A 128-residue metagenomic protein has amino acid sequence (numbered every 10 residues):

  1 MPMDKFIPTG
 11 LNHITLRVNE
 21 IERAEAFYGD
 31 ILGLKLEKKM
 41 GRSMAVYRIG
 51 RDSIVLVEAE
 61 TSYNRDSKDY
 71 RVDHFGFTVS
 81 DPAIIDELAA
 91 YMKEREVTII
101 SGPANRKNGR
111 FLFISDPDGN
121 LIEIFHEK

Functional and structural regions predicted by a protein language model:
M1-E22, F75-F77: N-terminal beta-strand motif that seeds the catalytic metal site of vicinal oxygen chelate
M1-I7, A89-K128: Vicinal oxygen chelate
I7-G10, K68-V72, N105-R106: Short glycine-enriched loop/turn motifs at secondary-structure junctions
E22-K35: Amphipathic alpha-helical segments
R23-E25, P82-E87: Short, conserved charged micro-motifs
G33-K39, I99-G102: Short secondary-structure junctions
K35-D69, L121-H126: Conserved short beta-strand elements that form part of the metal-binding/catalytic scaffold of enzyme active sites
S43-A45, D73, N108-L112: Short beta-strand micro-motifs in enzyme catalytic cores
